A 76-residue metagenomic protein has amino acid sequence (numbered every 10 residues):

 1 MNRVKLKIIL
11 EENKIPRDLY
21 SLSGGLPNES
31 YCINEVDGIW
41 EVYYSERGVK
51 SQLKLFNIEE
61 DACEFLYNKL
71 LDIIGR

Functional and structural regions predicted by a protein language model:
M1, S51-N57: Short, exposed beta-strand "edge-strand" segments with a Pro/Gly-rich flavor and a Y/T-containing core
M1-G25: Negatively charged, low-complexity tracts enriched in Asp/Glu with abundant Ser/Thr
D18, V36, F56-E59: Surface-exposed loop/turn and secondary-structure junction residues enriched for glycine/proline
Y20, I73-R76: Intrinsically disordered, low-complexity charged/polar segments
G24-S51: Short aromatic-glycine-(Arg/Gly/Cys) micro-motifs in beta-strand/loop hairpins
L55-I73: A short, charged, amphipathic alpha-helix used as a generic interaction element across diverse proteins
